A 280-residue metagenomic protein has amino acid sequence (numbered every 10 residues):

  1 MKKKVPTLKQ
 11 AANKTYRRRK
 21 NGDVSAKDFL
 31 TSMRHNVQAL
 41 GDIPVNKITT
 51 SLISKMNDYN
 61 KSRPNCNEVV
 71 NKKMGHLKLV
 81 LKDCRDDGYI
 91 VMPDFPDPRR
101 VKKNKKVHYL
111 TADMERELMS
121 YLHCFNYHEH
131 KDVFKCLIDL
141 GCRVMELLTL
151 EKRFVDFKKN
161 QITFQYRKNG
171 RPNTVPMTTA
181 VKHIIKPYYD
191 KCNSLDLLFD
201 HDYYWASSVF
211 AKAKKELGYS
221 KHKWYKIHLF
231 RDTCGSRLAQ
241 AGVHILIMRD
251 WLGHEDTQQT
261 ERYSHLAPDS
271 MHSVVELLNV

Functional and structural regions predicted by a protein language model:
K4-K9, K14-K82, Y89, N126 (+3 more regions): N-terminal core-binding DNA-recognition domain of tyrosine site-specific recombinases/integrases
N46, V91-M92, K158, T163-Q165 (+1 more regions): Major-groove DNA-contacting interfaces characterized by cationic-aromatic clusters
N71, I90-M92, P96-V144, L148 (+1 more regions): Basic, Lys/Arg- and aromatic-enriched nucleic-acid-binding interface segment
K82-V91, L137-K159, L246: Short, charged phosphate-coordinating catalytic segments
D86, K135, D139, E146 (+3 more regions): C-terminal catalytic core of tyrosine-transesterase DNA break-rejoin enzymes
M114, L140-C142, T149-K186: Conserved tyrosine-mediated DNA breakage-rejoining catalytic core shared by Y-recombinases
S120-Y127, V175, Y189-L197, S207-D250 (+1 more regions): Short, basic (Lys/Arg/His-rich) helix/loop patches that form interaction surfaces in the mid-to-C-terminal regions
Y166-G170, L252-L277: Catalytic-site neighborhood detector that most strongly recognizes the C-terminal catalytic loop/helix of tyrosine
